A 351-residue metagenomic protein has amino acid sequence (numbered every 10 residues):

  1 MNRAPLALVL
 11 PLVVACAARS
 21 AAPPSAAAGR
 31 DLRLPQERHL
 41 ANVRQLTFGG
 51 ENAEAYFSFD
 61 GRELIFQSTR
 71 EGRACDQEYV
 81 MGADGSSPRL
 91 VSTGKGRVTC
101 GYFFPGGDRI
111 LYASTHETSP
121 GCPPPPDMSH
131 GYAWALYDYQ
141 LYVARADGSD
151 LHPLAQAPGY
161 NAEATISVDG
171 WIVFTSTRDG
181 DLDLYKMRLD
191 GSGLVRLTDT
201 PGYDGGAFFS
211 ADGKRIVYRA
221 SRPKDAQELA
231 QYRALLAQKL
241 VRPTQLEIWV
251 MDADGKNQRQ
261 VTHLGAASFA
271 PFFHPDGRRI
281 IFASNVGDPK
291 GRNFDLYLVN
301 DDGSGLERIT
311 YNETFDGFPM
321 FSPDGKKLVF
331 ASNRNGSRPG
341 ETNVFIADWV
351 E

Functional and structural regions predicted by a protein language model:
A7-A15: Bacterial N-terminal signal peptides
P23-A41, Y139: Blade/loop signatures of beta-propeller domains
D31-R33, A41-A74: Beta-strand-rich domains and repeat architectures in extracellular enzymes and scaffolds, especially beta-propellers
F48-E51, S68-E78, T93-V98, A113-Q140 (+8 more regions): A flexible loop/linker signature enriched in serine peptidases of the S9 family
F59-D60, P105-G106, S167-V168, A211-D212 (+2 more regions): Residue-level detector of Asp-centered blade-edge/turn motifs that repeat once per structural unit in beta-propeller
L64-I65, I110, I172-V173, I216 (+2 more regions): Hydrophobic beta-strand positions that form the internal "hydrophobic ladder" of WD40/Gbeta-like beta-propeller blades
G82-S86, R145-S149, R188-S192, D252-K256 (+2 more regions): Short loop/turn segments that connect beta-strands within beta-propeller blades
